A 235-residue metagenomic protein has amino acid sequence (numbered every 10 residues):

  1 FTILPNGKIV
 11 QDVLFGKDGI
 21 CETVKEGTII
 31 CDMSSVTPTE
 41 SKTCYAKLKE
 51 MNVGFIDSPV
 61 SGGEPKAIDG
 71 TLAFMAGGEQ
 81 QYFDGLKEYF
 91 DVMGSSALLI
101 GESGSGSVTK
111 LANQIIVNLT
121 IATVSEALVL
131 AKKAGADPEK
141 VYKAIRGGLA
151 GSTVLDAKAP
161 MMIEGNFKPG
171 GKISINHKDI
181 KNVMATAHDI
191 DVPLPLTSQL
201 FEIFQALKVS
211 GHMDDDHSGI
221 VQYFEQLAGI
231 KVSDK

Functional and structural regions predicted by a protein language model:
F1-E40, M75: Rossmann-like NAD(P)-binding element
T2, D32, F55-D57, L196: Hydrophobic residues in well-ordered beta-strands that form the structural core
V13, S35-N118: Rossmann-fold dinucleotide-binding core
G70-G77, L98, E102-A134, K143-A157 (+1 more regions): Active-site-proximal catalytic alpha-helix in oxidoreductases
Y89, D137-R146, S198-E202: Beta-strand segments within the central parallel beta-sheet cores of soluble alpha/beta enzyme folds
S107, G151-S218: Interdomain hinge/lid region at the active-site interface of Rossmann-like NAD(P)-dependent oxidoreductases
